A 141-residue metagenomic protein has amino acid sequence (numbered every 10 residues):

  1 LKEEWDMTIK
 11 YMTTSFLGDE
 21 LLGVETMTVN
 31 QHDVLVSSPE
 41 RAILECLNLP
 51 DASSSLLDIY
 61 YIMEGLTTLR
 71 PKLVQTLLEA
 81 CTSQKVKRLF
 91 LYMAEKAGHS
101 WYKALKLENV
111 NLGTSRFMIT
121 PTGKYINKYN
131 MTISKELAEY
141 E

Functional and structural regions predicted by a protein language model:
L1-D19: Short gly/ser-rich loop at a beta-strand->alpha-helix junction or flexible surface loop bordering the NTP-binding
L21-E141: Hydrophobic alpha-helical interaction segments
